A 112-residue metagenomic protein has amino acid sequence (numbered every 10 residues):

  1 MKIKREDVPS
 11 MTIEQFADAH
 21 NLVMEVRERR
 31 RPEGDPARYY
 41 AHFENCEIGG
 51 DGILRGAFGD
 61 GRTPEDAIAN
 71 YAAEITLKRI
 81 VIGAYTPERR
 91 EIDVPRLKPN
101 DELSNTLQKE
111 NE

Functional and structural regions predicted by a protein language model:
M1-R38: Short N-terminal "domain-start" leader segments that mark the transition from disordered tails or signal peptides into
I3-R5, A67-I68, A72, N100-L103 (+1 more regions): Flexible loop/turn and low-complexity linker elements, especially glycine-anchored beta turns and charged/proline-rich
E25-R30, L77-R96: Short glycine-rich, low-complexity/disordered patches
R29, N45-C46: Short beta-turn/strand-loop junction motif enriched in small, turn-promoting residues
A41-H42: Short beta-strand motif preference
C46-D66: A short, exposed loop/beta-hairpin motif centered on an aromatic-Gly-Thr core
D60-R79: A short, charged, amphipathic alpha-helix used as a generic interaction element across diverse proteins
E88-E112: A cross-kingdom feature marking charged/low-complexity
